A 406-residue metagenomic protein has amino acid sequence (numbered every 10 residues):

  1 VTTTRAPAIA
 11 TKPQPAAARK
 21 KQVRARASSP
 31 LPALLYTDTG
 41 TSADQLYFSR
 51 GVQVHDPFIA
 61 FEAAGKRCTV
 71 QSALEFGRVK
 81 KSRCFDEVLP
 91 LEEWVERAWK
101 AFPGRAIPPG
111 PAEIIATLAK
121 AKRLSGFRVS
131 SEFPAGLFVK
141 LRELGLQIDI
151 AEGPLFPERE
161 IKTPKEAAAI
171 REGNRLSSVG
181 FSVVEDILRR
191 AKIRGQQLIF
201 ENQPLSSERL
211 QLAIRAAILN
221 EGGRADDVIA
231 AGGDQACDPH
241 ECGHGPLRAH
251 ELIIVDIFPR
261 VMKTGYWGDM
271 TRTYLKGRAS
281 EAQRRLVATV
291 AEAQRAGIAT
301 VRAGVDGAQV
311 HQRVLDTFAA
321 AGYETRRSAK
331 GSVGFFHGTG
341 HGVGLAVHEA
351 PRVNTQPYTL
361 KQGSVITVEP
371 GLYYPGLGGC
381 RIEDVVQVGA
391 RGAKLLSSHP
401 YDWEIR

Functional and structural regions predicted by a protein language model:
T2-R406: Active-site neighborhoods and metal-handling regions in enzymes and metal-associated proteins
